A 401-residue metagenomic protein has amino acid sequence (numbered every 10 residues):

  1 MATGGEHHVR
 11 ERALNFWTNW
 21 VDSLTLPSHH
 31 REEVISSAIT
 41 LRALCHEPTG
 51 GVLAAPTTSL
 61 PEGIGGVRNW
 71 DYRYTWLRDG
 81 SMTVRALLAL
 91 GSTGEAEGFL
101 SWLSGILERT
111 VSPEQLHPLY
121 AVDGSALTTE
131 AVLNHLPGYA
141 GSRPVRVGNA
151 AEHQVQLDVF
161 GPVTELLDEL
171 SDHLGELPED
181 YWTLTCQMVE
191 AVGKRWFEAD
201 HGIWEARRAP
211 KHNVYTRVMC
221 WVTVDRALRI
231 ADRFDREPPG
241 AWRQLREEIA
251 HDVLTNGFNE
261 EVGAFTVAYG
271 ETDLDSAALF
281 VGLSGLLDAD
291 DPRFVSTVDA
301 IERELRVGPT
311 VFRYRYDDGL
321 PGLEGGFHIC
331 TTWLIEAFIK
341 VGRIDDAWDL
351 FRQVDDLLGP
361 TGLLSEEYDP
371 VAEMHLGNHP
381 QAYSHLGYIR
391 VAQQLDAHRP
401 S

Functional and structural regions predicted by a protein language model:
M1-S401: Acidic, mature catalytic/reactive cores of soluble proteins
